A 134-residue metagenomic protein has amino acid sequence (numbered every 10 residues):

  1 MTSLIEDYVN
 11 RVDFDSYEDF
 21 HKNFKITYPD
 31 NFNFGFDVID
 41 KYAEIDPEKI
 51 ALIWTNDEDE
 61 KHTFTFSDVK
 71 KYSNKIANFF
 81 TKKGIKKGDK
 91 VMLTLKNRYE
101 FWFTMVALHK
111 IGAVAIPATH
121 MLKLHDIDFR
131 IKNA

Functional and structural regions predicted by a protein language model:
T2-R11, D30-L52, K71: A short N-terminal helical cap/helix-turn-helix that marks the beginning of AMP-binding/adenylate-forming
Y8, S16, H125-D126: Short acidic active-site motifs
D15-K25: Short, contiguous pre-domain boundary segments
K25-N31, N97: Active-site diphosphate/adenylate-binding microenvironment
E48-V106, K123-D128: Conserved AMP-binding/adenylate-forming core of the ANL superfamily
V106-I111, N133: Short hydrophobic alpha-helices that are characteristic scaffold elements of the AMP-binding
A118-T119: Short beta->alpha connector loops at strand-helix junctions that form conserved, small/polar/Pro-enriched
